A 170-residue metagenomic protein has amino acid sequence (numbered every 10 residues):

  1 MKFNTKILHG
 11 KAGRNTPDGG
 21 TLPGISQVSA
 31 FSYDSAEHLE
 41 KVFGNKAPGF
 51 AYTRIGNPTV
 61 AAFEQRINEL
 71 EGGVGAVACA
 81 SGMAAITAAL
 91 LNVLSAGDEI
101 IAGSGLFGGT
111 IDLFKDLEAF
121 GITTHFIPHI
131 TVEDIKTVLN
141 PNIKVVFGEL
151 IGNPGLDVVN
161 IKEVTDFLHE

Functional and structural regions predicted by a protein language model:
M1-N57, Q65: N-terminal "arm"/small-domain region of PLP-dependent enzymes with the aminotransferase-like
G19, I67, A85, I100 (+2 more regions): Buried hydrophobic positions in well-ordered alpha/beta secondary-structure cores of metabolic enzymes
S35-A84, G109-D116: Conserved N-terminal alpha-helix of the aminotransferase class I/II PLP-enzyme fold
N92-G108, I127-P128: Conserved PLP-anchoring active-site segment centered on the Schiff-base-forming lysine
S95, L139-V146: Short acidic/histidine-rich motifs immediately flanking catalytic phosphotransfer sites in two-component signaling
G108, V132-D134, I151-D157: Short, small-residue-enriched loops and turns at beta-alpha junctions that line or gate enzyme active sites
D116-T131: A glycine-rich helix N-cap at a beta->alpha junction
I151-E170: Active-site core of PLP-dependent enzymes with the aminotransferase class I/II
